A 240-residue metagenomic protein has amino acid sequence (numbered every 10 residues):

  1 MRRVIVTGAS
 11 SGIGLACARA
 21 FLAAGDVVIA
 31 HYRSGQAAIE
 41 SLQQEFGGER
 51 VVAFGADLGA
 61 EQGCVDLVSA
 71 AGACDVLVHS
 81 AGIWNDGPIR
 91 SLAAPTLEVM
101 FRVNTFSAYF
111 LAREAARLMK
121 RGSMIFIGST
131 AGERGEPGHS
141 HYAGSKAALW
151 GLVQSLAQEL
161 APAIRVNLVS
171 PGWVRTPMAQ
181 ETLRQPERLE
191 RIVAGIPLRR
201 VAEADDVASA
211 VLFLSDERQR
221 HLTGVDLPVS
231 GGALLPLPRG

Functional and structural regions predicted by a protein language model:
S10-S11: Conserved glycine-rich cofactor-binding loop
A24-I39: Conserved glycine-rich Rossmann-like NAD(P)H-binding loop of the short-chain dehydrogenase/reductase
I83, R90-Y109, I125, S145 (+1 more regions): Catalytic Tyr-X3-Lys loop
I83-E98, G138-H141, Q180-R184, R239-G240: Conserved mid-core segment of classical short-chain dehydrogenase/reductases
R90, R134-S140, R199, E217: Active-site loop immediately N-terminal to the catalytic Tyr-X3-Lys motif of short-chain dehydrogenase/reductase
R117, A157-P162, R220: Alpha-helical segment proximal to the catalytic Tyr-Lys
S129: Residue(s) in the substrate-gating loop at a strand-loop-helix junction that position the organic substrate next
R134, L212, T223-G240: Short C-terminal tail/terminal secondary-structure segment of NAD(P)H-dependent dehydrogenase/reductase domains
